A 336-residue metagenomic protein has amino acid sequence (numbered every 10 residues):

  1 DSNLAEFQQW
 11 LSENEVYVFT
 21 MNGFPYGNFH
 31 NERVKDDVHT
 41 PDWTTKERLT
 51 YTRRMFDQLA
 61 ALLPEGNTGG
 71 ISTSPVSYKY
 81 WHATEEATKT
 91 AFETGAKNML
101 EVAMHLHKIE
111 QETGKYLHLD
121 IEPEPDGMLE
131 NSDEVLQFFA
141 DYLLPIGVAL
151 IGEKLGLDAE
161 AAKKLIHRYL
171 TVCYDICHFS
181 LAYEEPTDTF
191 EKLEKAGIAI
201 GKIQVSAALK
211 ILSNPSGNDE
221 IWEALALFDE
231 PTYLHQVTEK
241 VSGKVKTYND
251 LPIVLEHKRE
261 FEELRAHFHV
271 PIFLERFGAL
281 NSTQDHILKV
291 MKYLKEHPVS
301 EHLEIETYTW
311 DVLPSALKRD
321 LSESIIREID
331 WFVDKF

Functional and structural regions predicted by a protein language model:
S2-F24, L59-G66, M104-G114, F139-L144 (+4 more regions): Acidic (Asp/Glu)-rich catalytic clusters
S2-F7, K89-H105, L136-I146, P186-T189 (+2 more regions): Well-ordered, non-membrane alpha-helical segments in soluble/globular domains
V18-G23, N67-T73, L117-P123, L170-I176 (+3 more regions): Hydrophobic faces of well-ordered beta-strands that scaffold small-molecule active sites in alpha/beta enzyme cores
P25-V34, S72-S74, Y78-W81, S180-Y183 (+3 more regions): Flexible glycine/acidic-rich beta-alpha junction loops that bind and position SAM and/or redox cofactors in anaerobic
E32-T171, L181: Active-site acidic/histidine proton-transfer and metal-coordination neighborhood in alpha/beta enzyme cores
P125-E134, C177-T189, I211-S213, R276-D285: Active-site glycine- and acidic-residue-rich loops that bind and position anionic ligands or nucleotide-like cofactors
T189-I272: Aromatic-lined glycan-binding groove of carbohydrate-active enzymes
A199, K246-F336: Flexible, acidic glycine-rich loops studded with aromatic residues
